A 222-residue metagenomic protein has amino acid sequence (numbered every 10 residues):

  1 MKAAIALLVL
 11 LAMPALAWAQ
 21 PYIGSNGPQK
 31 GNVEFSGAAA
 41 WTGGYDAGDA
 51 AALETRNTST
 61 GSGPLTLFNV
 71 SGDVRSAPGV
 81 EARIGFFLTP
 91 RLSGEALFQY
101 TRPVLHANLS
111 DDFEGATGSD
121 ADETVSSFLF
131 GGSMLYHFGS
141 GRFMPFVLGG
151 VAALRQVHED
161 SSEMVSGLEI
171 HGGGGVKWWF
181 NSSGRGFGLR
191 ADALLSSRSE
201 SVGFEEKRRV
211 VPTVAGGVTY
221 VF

Functional and structural regions predicted by a protein language model:
M1-Q29: Cleavable N-terminal export/targeting peptides
W18-F86, G94, Y100: Short glycine/proline- and aromatic-enriched beta-strand/turn motifs that initiate or cap beta-hairpins
Q20-I23, G43, R83-I170, W178-S183 (+3 more regions): Gram-negative (and chloroplast) outer-membrane scaffold detector with strong preference for beta-barrel transmembrane
Q29, G72-P78, D122-L129, M164-E169 (+1 more regions): Short sequence motifs at beta-strands and strand-loop junctions characteristic of Gram-negative outer-membrane
E34-S36, V210-F222: Outer-membrane beta-barrel "beta-signal"
D192-A193: Internal, hydrophobic beta-strand segments that form the core of beta-sheet-rich folds
E200-K207: A short acidic/glycine-rich loop-to-helix N-cap element
